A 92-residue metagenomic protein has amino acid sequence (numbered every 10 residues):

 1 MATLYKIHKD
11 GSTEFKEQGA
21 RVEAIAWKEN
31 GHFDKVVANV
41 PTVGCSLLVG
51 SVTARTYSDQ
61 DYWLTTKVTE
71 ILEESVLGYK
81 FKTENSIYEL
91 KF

Functional and structural regions predicted by a protein language model:
M1-E74: N-terminal non-globular leader segments, chiefly Sec-dependent signal peptides
Y62-F92: Short, compact, well-ordered microdomains
